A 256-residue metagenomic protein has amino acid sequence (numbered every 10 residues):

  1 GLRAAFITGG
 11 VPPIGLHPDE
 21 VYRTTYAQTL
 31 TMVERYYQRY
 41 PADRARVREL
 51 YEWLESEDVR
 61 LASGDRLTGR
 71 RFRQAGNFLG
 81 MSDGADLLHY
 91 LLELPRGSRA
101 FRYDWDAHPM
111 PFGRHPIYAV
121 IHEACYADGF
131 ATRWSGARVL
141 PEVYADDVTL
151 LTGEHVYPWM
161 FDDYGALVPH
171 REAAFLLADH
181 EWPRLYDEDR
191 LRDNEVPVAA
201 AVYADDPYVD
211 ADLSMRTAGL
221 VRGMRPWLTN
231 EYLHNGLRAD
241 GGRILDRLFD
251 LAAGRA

Functional and structural regions predicted by a protein language model:
L2-E55: A catalytic-pocket lid/entrance helix-loop region that shapes and gates access to the active site across common
V11, A204-D205: Residue-level signal for short, function-critical loop segments
M32-Y51, Y164-R184: Mobile cap/lid helix-loop segments that gate and shape the active-site cleft of serine hydrolases
E57-H180: Alpha/beta-hydrolase fold active-site neighborhood
G84-L87, P207-L213: Conserved alpha/beta-hydrolase "acid-adjacent" motif
N194, A199-V202: Short beta-strand/loop motif that positions the catalytic acidic residue of the alpha/beta-hydrolase fold
Y208, W227-D246: Catalytic histidine-centered segment of alpha/beta-hydrolase-like enzymes
A211-R225: Active-site-adjacent alpha-helix of alpha/beta-hydrolase-fold enzymes
